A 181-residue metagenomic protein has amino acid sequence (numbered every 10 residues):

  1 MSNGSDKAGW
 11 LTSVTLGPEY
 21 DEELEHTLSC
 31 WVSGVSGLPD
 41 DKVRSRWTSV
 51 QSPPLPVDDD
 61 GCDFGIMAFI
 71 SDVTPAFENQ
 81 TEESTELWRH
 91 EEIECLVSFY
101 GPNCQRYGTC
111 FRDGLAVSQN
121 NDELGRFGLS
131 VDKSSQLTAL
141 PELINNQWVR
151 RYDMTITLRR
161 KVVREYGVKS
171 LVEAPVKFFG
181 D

Functional and structural regions predicted by a protein language model:
M1-T81, V172, V176-D181: Small/polar-rich, solvent-exposed N-terminal microdomains that initiate assembly or binding
E23, C104-T109: Short, conserved charged micro-motifs
P54-P56, L137-A139, R164-V168: Aromatic/basic-lined ligand-recognition segments that form π-stacking hydrophobic pockets flanked by Lys/Arg to engage
Q80-E86, L143-I144: Short beta-strand/turn micro-motifs at beta-sheet edges
L87-P102, F111, R150-R160: Oligomerization/assembly interface segments of phage tail-like spikes and tubes
R106, A116-V163: Acidic-leaning, charged glycine-interspersed low-complexity segments
Y107-C110, G167-K169: A short secondary-structure junction signal
D153-D181: Acidic, proline/glycine-rich low-complexity IDRs
